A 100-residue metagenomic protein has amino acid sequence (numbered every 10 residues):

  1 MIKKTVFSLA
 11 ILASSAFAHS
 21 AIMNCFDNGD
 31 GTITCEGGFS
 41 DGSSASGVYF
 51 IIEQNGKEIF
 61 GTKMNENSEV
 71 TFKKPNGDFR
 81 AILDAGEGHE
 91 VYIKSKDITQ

Functional and structural regions predicted by a protein language model:
T5-A13: Sec-dependent N-terminal signal peptides
F17-I33, Q54-G56, S95-Q100: Beta-strand-rich domain onsets/edges
G37-D41: Short solvent-exposed capping/turn motifs at the termini of beta-strands
S46-V48, F79: Short beta-strand/loop motifs in extracellular/secreted proteins, especially within beta-sandwich accessory domains
Y49-G61: Short amphipathic beta-strand segments in non-cytosolic proteins
K63-F72: Glycine-centered loop-to-beta-strand initiation motif
V70, N76-F79, S95-I98: Periplasmic N-terminal soluble interaction domains immediately after the signal peptide in Gram-negative
G77-H89: Short, aromatic- and glycine-rich surface loops/edge beta-strands on solvent-exposed regions
